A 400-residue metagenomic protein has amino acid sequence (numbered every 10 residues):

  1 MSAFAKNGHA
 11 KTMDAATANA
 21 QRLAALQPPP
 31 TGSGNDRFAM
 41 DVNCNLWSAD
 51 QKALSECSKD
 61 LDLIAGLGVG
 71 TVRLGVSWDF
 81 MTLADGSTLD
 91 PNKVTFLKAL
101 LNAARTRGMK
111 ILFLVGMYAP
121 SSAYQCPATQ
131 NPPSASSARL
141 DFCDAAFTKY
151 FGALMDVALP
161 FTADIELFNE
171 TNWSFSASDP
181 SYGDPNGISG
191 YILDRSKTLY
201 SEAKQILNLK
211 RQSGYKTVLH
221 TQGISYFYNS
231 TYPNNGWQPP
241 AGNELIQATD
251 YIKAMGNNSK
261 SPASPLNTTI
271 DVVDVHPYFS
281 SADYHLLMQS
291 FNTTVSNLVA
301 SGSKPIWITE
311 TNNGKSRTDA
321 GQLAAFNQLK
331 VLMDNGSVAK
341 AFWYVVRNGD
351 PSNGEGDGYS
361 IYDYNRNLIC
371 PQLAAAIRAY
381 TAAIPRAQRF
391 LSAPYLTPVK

Functional and structural regions predicted by a protein language model:
M1-N7: C-terminal segment of classical bacterial N-terminal signal peptides
G8, T12-G70, G75-S77: Boundary/entry segment of secreted carbohydrate-active catalytic domains
A15-L23, P28-P30, T88, Y182-P185 (+4 more regions): Aromatic-rich peripheral "rim/lid" segments of glycoside hydrolase catalytic domains that contact and position glycan
Q27-S33, D60-G68, T95-I111, L154-P160 (+3 more regions): Acidic (Asp/Glu)-rich catalytic clusters
D36-V42, V72-L74, I111-V115, A163-L167 (+4 more regions): Hydrophobic faces of well-ordered beta-strands that scaffold small-molecule active sites in alpha/beta enzyme cores
N43-C57, S77-T95, A119-Y124, D141-A145 (+5 more regions): Acidic-and-aromatic substrate-binding clefts and catalytic sites of carbohydrate-active enzymes
L63-N229, P233: Substrate-binding cleft and catalytic face of glycoside hydrolase catalytic domains, especially the flexible beta-alpha
T148-Y150, G183-A325, D363: Noncatalytic carbohydrate-binding groove/subsite architecture in carbohydrate-active enzymes
